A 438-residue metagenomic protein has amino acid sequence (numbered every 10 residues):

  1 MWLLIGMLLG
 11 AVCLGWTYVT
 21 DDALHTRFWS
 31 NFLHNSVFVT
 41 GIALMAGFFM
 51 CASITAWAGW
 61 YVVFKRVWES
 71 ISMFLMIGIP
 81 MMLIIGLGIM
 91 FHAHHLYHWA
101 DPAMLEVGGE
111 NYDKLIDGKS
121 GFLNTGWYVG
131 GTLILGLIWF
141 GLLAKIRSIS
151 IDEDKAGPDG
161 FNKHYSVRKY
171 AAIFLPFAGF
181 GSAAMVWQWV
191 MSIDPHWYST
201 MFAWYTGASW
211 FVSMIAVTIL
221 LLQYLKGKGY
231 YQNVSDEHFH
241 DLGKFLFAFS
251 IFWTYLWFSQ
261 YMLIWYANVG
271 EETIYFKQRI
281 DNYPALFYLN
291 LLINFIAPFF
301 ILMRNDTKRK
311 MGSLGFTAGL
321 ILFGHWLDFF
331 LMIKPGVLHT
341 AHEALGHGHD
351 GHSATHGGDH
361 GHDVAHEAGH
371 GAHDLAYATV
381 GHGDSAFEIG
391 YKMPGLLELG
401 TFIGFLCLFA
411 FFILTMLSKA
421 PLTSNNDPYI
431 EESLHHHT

Functional and structural regions predicted by a protein language model:
M1-C13, H94-F122, R147-R168, Y230-E237 (+2 more regions): Extramembrane terminal tails and long inter-domain/linker segments of multi-pass membrane proteins
M1-N35, V39-M45, A410-I413: N-terminal signal-anchor module of multipass membrane proteins
L3-V19, K119-N290, T307, T355 (+3 more regions): Long, contiguous internal "core" modules enriched in hydrophobic/ aromatic residues
T20-L33, D113-W127, F161-Y165, I193-M201 (+1 more regions): Membrane-interface segments at the starts/ends of alpha-helical transmembrane spans
W29, V37-K155, A171-F174: Transmembrane-helix bundle segments that line or gate the permeation/cavity pathway in multi-pass membrane proteins
M50-T55, T132-D152, I219-K226, F295-M311 (+1 more regions): Transmembrane alpha-helical segments in integral membrane proteins
L221, M332-A341: A cytosolic-side transmembrane-helix exit/cap motif
G312-F323: Central hydrophobic cores of alpha-helical transmembrane segments in multi-pass integral membrane proteins
